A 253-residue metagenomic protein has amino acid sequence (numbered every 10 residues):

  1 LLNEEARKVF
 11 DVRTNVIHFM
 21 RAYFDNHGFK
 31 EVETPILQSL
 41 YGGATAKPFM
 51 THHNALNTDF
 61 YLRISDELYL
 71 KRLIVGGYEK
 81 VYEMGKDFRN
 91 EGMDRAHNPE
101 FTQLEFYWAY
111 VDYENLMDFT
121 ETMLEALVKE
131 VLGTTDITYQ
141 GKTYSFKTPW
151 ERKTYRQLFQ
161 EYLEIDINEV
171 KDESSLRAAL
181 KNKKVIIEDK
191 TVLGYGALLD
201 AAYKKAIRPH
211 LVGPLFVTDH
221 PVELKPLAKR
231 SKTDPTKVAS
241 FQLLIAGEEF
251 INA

Functional and structural regions predicted by a protein language model:
L1-K8, Q103-A109, G141: Short acidic, glycine/Ser/Thr-rich loop/turn "cap" segments at secondary-structure junctions
L1-M50: TRNA-binding/sensing appendages of the translation machinery
N26-E31, K129-T138: Surface-exposed helix-capping loop/turn segments at secondary-structure junctions
P35-V128, T134, Y144, P149-N252: A translation/RNA-centric and nucleic-acid-associated enzymatic feature enriched in Class II aminoacyl-tRNA synthetases
